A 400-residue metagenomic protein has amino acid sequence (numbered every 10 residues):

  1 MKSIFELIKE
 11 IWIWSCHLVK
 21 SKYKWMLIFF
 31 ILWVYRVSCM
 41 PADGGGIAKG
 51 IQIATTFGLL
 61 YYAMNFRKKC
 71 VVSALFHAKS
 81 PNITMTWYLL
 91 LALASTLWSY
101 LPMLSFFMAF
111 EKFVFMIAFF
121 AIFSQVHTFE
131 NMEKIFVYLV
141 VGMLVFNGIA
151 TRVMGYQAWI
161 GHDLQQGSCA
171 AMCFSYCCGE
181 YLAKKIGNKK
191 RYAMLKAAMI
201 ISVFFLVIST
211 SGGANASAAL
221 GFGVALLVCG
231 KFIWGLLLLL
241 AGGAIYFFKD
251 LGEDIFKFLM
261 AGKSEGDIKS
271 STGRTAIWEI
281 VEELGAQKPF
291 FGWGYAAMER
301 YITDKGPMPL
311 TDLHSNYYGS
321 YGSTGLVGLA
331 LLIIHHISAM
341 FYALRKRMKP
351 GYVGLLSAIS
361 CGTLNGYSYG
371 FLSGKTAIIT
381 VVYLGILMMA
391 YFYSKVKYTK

Functional and structural regions predicted by a protein language model:
M1-R67, L91-S99, A150, G362-G366: N-terminal signal-anchor transmembrane segment
M1-Y23, A183-A193, M348, G370 (+1 more regions): A juxtamembrane structural motif centered on a specific transmembrane helix
S3-W14, T55-V71, M172-I186, V327-K346: Hydrophobic, aromatic-rich transmembrane alpha-helices and their immediate juxtamembrane boundary segments
F57-L59, L355-N365, F371-K400: Transmembrane alpha-helices of multi-pass inner-membrane enzymes
G58, L93, F115-A121, Q125-G155 (+5 more regions): Alpha-helical transmembrane segments of multi-pass inner-membrane proteins
N82-I83, S124, K189-R191, T324-T363 (+1 more regions): Hydrophobic transmembrane alpha-helices and their immediate junctions
Y156, K263-T324: Long extracytoplasmic/lumenal interhelical loops at the membrane interface of multi-pass membrane proteins
F204, L226-E265, E282-Q287: A membrane-periplasm/extracellular boundary helix in multi-pass inner-membrane enzymes that assemble envelope glycans
